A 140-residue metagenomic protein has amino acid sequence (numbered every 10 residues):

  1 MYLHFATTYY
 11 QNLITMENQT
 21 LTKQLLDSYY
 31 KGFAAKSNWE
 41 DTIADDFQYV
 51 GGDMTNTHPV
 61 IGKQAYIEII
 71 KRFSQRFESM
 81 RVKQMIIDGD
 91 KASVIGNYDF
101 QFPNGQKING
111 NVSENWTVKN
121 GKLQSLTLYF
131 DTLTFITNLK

Functional and structural regions predicted by a protein language model:
M1-T15: Short, Lys/Arg-enriched N-terminal segments with co-localized hydrophobic residues within the first ~10-30 amino acids
M16-D45: Short acidic-aromatic low-complexity motifs
S37-G89: A solvent-exposed, acidic/Ser-Thr-rich amphipathic alpha-helical stretch
Q75-R76, F100-N109: Short, cysteine-centered beta-strand-loop-beta hairpins and adjacent loop/turn segments enriched in charged/polar
E78-R81, I95, I108-E114: Short, surface-exposed coil-to-beta transition loops
G89-Y98: A short hydrophobic beta-strand element
Y98-F100, V118: Hydrophobic beta-strand positions in extracellular immunoglobulin-like domains
E114-T137: Short beta-strand edge/turn micro-motifs at domain boundaries
